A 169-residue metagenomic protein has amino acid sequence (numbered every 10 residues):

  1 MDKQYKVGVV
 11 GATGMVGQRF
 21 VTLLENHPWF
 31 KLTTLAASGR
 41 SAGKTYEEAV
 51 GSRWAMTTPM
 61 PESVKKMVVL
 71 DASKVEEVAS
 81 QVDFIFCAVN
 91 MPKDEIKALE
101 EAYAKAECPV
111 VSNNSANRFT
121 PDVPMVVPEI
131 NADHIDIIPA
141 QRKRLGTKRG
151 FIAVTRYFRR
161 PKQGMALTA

Functional and structural regions predicted by a protein language model:
M1-A169: N-terminal Rossmann-like NAD(P) cofactor-binding subdomain of oxidoreductases, focused on the glycine-rich
